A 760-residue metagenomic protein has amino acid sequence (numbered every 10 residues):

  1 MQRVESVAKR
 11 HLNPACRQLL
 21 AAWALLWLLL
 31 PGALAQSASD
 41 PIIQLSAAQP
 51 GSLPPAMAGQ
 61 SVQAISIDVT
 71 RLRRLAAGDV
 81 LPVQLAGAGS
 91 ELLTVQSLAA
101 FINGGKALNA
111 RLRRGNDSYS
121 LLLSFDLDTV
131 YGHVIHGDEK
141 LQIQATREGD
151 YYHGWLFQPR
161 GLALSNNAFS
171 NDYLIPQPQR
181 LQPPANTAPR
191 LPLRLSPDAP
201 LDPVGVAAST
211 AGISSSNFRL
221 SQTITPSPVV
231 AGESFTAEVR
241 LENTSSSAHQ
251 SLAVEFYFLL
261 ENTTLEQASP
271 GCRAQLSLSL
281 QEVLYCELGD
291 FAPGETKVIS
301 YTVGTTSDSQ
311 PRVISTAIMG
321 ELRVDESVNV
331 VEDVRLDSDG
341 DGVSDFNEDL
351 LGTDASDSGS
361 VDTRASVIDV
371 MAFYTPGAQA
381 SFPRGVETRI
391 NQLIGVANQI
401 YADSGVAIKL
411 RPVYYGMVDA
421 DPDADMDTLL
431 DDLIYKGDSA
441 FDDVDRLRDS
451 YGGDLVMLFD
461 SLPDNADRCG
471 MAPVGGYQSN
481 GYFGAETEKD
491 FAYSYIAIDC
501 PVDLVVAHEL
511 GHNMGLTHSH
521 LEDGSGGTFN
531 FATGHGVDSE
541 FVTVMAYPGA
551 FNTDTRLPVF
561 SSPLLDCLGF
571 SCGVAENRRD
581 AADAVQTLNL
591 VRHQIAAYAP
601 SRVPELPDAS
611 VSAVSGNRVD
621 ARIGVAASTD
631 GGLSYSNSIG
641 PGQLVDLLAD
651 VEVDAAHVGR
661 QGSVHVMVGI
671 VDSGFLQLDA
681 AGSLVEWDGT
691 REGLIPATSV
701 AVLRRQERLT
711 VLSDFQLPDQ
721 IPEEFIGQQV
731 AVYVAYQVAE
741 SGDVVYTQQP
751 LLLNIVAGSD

Functional and structural regions predicted by a protein language model:
A35-N217: N-terminal prosegments of processed precursors
P200-R219, P311-D337: Extracellular/luminal low-complexity Ser/Thr/Pro-rich, glycosylation-prone repeat/linker regions
P203, A208-A211, S360-P604: Extracellular (secreted or membrane-anchored) zinc-dependent metallopeptidases, primarily metzincins but also closely
A231-Q250, Q643-A655: Short beta-strand elements of extracellular/lumenal beta-sandwich folds
A237-V239, T302-V328, I726-Y736: Serine/threonine-enriched low-complexity regions used as flexible
Q250-Y285, G289-D290, S673-I695: A surface/secretory-pathway sequence property marking extracellular, secreted, or lumenal proteins enriched
L288-P311, S713-Q720: Low-complexity, intrinsically disordered segments enriched in Ser/Thr together with acidic residues
D333-T363: Extracellular calcium-associated, cysteine-rich motifs in secreted modular proteins
